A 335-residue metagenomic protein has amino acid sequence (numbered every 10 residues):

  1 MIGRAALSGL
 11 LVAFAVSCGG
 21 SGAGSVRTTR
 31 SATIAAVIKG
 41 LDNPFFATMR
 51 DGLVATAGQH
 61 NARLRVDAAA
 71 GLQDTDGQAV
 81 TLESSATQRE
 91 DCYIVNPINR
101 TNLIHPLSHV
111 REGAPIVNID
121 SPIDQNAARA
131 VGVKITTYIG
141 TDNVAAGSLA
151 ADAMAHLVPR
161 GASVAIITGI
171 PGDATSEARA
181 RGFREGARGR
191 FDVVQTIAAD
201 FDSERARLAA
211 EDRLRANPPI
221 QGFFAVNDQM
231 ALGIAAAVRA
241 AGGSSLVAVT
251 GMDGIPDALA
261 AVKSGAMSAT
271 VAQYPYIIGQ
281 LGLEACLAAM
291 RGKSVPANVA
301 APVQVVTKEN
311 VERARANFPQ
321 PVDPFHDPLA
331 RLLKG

Functional and structural regions predicted by a protein language model:
M1-V16: Sec-dependent bacterial lipoprotein signal peptides
C18-G335: A residue-level marker of the well-folded mature domains of exported/periplasmic proteins
